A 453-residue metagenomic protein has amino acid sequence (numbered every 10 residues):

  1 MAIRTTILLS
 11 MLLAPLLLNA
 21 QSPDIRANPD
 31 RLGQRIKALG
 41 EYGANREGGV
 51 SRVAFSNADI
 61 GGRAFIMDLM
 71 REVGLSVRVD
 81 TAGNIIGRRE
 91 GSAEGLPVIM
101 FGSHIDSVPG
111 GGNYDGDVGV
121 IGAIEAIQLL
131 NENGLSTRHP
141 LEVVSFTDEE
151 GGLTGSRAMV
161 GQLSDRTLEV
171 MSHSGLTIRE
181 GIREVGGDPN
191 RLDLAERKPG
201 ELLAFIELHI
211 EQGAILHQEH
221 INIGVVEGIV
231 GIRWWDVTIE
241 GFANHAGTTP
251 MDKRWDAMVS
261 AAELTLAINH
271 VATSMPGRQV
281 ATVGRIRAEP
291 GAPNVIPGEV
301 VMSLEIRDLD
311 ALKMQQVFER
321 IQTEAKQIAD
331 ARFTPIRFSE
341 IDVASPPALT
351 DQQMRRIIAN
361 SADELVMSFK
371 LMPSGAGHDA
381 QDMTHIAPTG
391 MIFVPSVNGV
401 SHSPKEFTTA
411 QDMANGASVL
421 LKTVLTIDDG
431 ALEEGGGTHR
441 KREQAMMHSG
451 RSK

Functional and structural regions predicted by a protein language model:
S22-N57, N398-H402: N-terminal capping segment at the start of a domain
L32, G40-N45, G102-S103, S368-V419 (+1 more regions): Zn-dependent metallopeptidase/amidohydrolase metal-coordination segment
A44-E90: A non-catalytic alpha/beta surface segment that caps or lines the substrate-entry region of metallo-dependent hydrolase
A54, T282-G291, S303, P335-R355 (+1 more regions): A short beta-alpha structural unit
L69, V73, I85-V118, A123 (+1 more regions): Catalytic-core environment of secreted peptidases
F101, G110-E150, R233-I239, H245-V271 (+3 more regions): Alpha-helical metal-binding/catalytic segments enriched in His/Glu/Asp
G152, G161-L312: Midchain, well-structured core segments that form catalytic/ion-binding scaffolds
E227-I229, H245, T249-M275, K313 (+3 more regions): His/Asp/Glu-rich mid-to-C-terminal helical/loop segments that flank catalytic regions of hydrolases
